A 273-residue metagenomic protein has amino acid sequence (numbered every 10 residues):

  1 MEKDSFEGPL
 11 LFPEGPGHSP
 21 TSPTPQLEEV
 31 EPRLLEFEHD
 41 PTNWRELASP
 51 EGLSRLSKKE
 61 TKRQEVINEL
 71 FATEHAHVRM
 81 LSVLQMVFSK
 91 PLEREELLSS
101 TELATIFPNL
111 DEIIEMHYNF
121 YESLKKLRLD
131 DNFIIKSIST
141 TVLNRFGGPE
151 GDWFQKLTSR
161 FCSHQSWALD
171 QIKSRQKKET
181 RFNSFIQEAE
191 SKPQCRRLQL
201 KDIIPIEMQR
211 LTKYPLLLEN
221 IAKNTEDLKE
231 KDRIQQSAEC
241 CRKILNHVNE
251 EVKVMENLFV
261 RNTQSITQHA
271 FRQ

Functional and structural regions predicted by a protein language model:
M1-R272: An all-alpha helical bundle fold corresponding to the catalytic cores of small-GTPase guanine nucleotide exchange
